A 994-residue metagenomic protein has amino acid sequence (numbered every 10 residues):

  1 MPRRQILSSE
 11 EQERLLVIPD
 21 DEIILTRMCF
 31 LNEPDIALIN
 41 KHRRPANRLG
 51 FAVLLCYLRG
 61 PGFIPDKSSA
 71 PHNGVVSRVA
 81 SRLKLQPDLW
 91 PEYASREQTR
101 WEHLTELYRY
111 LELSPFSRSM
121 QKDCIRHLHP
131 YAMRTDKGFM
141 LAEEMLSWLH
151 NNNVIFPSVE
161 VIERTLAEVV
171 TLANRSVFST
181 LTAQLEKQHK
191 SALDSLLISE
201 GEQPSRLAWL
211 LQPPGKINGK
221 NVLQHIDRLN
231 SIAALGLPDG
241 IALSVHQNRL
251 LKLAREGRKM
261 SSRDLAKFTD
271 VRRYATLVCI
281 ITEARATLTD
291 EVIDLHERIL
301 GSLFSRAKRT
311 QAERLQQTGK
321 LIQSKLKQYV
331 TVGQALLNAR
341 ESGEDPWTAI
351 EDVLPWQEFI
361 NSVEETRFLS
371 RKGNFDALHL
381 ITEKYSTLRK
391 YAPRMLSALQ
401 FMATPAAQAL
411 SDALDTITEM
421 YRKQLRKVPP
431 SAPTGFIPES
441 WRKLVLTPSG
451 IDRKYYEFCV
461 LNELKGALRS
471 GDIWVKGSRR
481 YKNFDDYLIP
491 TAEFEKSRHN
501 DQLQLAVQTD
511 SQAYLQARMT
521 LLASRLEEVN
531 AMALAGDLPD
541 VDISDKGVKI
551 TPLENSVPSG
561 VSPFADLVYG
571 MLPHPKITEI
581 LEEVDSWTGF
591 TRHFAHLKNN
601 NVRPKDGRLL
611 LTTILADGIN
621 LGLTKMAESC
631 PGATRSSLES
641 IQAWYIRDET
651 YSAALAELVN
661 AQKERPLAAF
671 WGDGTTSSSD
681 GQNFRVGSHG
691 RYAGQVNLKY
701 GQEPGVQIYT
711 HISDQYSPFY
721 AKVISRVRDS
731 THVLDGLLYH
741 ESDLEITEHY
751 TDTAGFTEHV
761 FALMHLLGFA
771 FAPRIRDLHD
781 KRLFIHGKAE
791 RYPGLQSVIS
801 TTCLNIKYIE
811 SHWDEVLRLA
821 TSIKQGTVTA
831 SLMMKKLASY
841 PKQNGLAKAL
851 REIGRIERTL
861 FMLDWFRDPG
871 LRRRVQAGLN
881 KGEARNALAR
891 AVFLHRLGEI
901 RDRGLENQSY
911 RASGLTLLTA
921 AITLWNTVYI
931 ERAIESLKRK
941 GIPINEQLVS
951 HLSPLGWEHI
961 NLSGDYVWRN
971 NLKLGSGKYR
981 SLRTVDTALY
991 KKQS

Functional and structural regions predicted by a protein language model:
P2-T520: Long amphipathic alpha-helical coiled-coil/heptad-repeat bundle
G62, M626-A627, S677-N683, H749-A754: Short, conserved catalytic/metal-binding motifs centered on acidic residues
S524-S629: Structured, charged N-terminal subsegments at the starts of enzyme catalytic cores and at intra-chain domain/subunit
E583, W587-H593, V602, R608 (+2 more regions): Active-site cores of enzymes that catalyze phosphoryl transfer or operate on phosphate-rich substrates
N599-V602, I619-T676: Electropositive nucleic-acid engagement tracts
D729-E748: Short, basic/hydrophobic alpha-helical segments
H749-H759, D777-R782: Acidic, metal-coordinating catalytic cores used for nucleic-acid/nucleotide bond scission and strand-transfer chemistry
I799-S994: Long, compositionally biased intrinsically disordered regions
